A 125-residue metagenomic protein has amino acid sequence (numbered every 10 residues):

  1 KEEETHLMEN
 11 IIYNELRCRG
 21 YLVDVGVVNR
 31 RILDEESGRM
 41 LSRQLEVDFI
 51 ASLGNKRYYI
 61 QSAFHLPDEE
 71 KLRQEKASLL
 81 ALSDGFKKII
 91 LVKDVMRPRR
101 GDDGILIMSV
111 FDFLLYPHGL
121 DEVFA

Functional and structural regions predicted by a protein language model:
K1-A125: A cross-kingdom feature that marks ATP-driven nucleic-acid transaction machinery
